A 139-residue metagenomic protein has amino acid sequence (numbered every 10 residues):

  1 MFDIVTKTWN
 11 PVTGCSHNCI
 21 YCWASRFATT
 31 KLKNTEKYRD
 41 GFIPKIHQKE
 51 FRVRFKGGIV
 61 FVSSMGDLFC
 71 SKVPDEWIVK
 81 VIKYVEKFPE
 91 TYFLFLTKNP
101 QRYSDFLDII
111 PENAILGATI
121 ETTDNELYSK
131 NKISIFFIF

Functional and structural regions predicted by a protein language model:
M1-F61, D67: N-terminal [4Fe-4S]-dependent radical SAM core
K45-F139: Conserved AdoMet/S-adenosylmethionine-binding subsite of the radical SAM
